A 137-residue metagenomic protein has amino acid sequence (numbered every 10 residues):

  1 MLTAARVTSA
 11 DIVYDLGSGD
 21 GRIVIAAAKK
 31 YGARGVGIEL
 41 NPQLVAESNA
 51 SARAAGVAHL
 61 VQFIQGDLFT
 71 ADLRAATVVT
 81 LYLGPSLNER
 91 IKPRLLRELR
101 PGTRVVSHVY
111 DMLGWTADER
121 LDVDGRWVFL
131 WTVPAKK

Functional and structural regions predicted by a protein language model:
M1-A10: Conserved alpha-helix/loop element of class I SAM-dependent methyltransferases that forms part of the SAM/SAH-binding
A10-G19: Conserved class I S-adenosyl-L-methionine
G21-I25: Glycine-rich SAM-binding Motif I of class I
A28-G32: Gly/Ala-rich phosphate-binding loop of Rossmann-like dinucleotide-binding domains, activating on the conserved
R34-E39: Conserved SAM-binding motif I beta-strand of class I
V45-A75: S-adenosyl-L-methionine
R74-R90: A short SAM/SAH-binding and catalytic strip from SAM-dependent methyltransferases
S86-K137: C-terminal substrate-binding/active-site "lid" region of AdoMet-derived donor-dependent transferases
